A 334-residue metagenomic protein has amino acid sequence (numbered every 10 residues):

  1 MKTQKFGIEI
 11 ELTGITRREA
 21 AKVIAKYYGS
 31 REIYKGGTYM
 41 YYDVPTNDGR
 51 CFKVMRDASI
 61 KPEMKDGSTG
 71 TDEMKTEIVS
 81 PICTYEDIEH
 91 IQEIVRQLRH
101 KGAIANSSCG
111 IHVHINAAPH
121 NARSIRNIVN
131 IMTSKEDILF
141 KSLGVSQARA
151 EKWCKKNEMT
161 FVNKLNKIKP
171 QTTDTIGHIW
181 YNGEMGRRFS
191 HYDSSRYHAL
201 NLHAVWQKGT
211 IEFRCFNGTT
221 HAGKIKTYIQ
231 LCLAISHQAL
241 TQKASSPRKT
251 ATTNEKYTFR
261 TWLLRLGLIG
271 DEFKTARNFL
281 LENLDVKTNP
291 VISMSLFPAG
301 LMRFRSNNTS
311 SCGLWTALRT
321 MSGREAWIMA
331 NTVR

Functional and structural regions predicted by a protein language model:
M1-I104, A118-L301: C-terminal accessory/tail domains of diverse enzymes
N106-S108: Active-site histidine-anchored catalytic micro-motif
V113: N-terminal cationic and glycine-rich segments that engage phosphates or anionic surfaces
R303-W315, R319-W327, N331-R334: Low-acidity, Ser/Thr- and Arg-rich intrinsically disordered low-complexity segments
